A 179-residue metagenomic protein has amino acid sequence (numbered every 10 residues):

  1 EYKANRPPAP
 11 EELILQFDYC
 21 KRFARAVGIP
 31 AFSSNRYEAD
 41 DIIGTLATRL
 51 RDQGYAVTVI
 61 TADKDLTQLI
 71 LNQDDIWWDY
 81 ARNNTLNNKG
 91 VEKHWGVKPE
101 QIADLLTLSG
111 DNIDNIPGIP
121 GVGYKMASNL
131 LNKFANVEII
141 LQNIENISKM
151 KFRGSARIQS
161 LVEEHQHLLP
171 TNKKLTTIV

Functional and structural regions predicted by a protein language model:
E1: Non-catalytic, usually N-terminal nucleic-acid engagement modules in DNA/RNA processing proteins
A4-V179: Extended two-metal-dependent nuclease catalytic cores across DNA- and RNA-processing enzymes
